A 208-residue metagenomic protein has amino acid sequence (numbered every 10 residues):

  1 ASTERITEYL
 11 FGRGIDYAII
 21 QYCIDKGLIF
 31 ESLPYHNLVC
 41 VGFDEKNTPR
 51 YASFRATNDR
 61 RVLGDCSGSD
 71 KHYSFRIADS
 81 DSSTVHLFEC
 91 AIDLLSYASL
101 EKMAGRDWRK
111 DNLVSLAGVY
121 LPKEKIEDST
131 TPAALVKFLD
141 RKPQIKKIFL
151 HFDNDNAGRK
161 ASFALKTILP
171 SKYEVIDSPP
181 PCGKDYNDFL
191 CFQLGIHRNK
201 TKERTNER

Functional and structural regions predicted by a protein language model:
A1-A78: Basic, glycine-enriched DNA-binding surface that flanks or lies within the catalytic cores of DNA
L10, C40, N47, E89 (+3 more regions): Terminal peptide-recognition signature
L33-Y35, D79-D81, C90-I92, W108: Short gly/pro-enriched beta-turn/loop segments at secondary-structure junctions
D65-S67, F88, I126-T130: Conserved phosphate-coordination/catalytic loops
D81-V85, K147-I148: Short active-site oxyanion
L87-I92, G118-L121: Conserved mixed alpha/beta catalytic, RNA-binding, or beta-rich assembly cores of soluble enzyme, regulatory
I92-D93, A161: Acidic, divalent-metal-coordinating active-site segment for phosphoryl/phosphodiester hydrolysis, typified by short
S99-R208: TOPRIM fold recognition
